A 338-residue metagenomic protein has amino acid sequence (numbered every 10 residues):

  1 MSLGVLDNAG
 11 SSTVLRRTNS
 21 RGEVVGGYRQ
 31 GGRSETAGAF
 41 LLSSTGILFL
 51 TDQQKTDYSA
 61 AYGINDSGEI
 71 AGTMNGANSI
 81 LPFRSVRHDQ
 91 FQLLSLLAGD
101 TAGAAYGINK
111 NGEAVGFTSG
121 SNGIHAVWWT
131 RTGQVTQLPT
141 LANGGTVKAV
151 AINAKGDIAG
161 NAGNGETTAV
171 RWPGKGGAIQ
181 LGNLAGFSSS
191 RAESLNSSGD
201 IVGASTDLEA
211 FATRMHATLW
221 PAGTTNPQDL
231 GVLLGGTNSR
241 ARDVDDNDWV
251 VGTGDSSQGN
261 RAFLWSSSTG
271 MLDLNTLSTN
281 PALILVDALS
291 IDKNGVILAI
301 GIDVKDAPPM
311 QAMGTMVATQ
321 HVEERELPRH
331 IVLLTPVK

Functional and structural regions predicted by a protein language model:
M1-K338: Residue-level hotspots at or immediately adjacent to binding/recognition sites across diverse folds
